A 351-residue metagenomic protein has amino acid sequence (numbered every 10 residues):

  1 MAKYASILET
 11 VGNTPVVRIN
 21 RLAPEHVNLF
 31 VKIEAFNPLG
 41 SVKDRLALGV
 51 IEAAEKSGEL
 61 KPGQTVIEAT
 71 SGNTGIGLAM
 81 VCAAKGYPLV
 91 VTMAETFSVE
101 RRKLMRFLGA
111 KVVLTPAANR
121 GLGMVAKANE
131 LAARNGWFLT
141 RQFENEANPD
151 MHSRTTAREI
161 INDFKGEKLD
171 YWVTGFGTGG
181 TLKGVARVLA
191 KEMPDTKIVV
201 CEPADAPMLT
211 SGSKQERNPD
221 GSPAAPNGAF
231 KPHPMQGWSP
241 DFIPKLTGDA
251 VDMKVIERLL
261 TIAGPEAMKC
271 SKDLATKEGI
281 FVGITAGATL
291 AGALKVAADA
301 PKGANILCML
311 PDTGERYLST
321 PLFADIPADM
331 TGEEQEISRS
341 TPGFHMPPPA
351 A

Functional and structural regions predicted by a protein language model:
M1-Q64, S338-R339: Positively charged, low-complexity intrinsically disordered leader regions
V11-N13, V125, A190-I284, P321-A351: Active-site/ligand-binding loops adjacent to catalytic centers
F36-V50, R141-I160, G283-G287: A glycine-rich, Thr/Ser-enriched phosphate-binding loop motif common to dinucleotide/cofactor-binding enzymes
E52-E59, I76-P88, R106-F107, A186-M193 (+1 more regions): Alpha-helix C-terminal capping segments
G58-E95, K168-T181, I280, I284-A286 (+1 more regions): A short, small-residue-rich loop immediately preceding and capping a beta-strand
T65, T74-L131, M208-P223, K245-A250 (+1 more regions): Active-site-proximal loop->helix
N135-G180, G184-V188, G248-T261, P265-G279: Active-site/ligand-binding-proximal alpha/beta "capping" segment
